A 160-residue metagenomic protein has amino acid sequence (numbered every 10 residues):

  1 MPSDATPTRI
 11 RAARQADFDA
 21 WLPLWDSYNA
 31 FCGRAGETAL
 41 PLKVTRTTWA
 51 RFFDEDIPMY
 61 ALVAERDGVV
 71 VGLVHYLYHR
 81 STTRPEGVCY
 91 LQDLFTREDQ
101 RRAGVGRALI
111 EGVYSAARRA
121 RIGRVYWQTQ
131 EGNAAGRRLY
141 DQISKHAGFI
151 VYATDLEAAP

Functional and structural regions predicted by a protein language model:
R9-P23: A short beta-loop-alpha structural element at the N-terminal edge of CoA-dependent acyl/N-acetyltransferase catalytic
L22, D26-W49: Conserved GNAT-fold acetyl-CoA-binding loop/helix
A50-L62, Y90, G148: A short helix-loop-beta-strand connector motif used in the catalytic cores of GNAT acetyltransferases and, in some
V63, V69-Y78: Conserved beta-strand in the GNAT
L77, L94-R101: A short, internal acetyl-CoA/4′-phosphopantetheine-binding micro-motif in the GNAT/acyltransferase core
R102-S115: Conserved acetyl-CoA-binding loop-helix of GNAT-fold acetyltransferases
R107, E131-I150: Conserved active-site alpha-helix within GNAT-family acetyltransferase domains
R118-Q128: Conserved GNAT acetyl-CoA-binding A-motif
